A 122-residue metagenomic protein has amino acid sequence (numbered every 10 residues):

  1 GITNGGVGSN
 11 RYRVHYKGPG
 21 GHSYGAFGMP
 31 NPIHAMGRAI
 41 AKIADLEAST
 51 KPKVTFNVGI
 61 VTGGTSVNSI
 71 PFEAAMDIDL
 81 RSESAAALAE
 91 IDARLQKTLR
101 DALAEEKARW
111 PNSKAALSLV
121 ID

Functional and structural regions predicted by a protein language model:
N4, R11, G21-F27, P32-D122: Metal-dependent amide/peptide-bond hydrolase catalytic core, centered on the "pita-bread" metallohydrolase fold
R13-H15: Soluble periplasmic/extracytoplasmic beta-strand elements of cell-envelope proteins
